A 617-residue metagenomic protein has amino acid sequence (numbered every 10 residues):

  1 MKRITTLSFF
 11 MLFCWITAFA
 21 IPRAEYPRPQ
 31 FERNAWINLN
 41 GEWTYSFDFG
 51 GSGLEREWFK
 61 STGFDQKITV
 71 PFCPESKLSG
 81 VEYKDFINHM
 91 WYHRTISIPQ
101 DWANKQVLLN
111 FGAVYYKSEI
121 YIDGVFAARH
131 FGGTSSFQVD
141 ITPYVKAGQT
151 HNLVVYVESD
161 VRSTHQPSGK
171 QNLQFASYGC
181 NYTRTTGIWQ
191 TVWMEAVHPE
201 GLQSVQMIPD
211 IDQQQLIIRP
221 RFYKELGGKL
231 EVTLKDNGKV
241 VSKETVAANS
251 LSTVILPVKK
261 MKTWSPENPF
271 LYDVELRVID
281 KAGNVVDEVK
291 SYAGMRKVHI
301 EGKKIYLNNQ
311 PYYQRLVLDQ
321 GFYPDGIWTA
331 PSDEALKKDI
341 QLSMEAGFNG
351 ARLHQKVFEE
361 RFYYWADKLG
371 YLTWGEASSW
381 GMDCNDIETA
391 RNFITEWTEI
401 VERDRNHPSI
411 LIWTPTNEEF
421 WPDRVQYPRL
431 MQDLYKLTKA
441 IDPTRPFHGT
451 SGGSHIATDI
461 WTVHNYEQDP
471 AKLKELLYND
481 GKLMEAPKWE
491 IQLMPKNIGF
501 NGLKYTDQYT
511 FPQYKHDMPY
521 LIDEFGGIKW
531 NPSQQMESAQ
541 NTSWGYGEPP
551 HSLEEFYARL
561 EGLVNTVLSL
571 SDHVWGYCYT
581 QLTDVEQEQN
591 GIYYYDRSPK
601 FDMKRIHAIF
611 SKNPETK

Functional and structural regions predicted by a protein language model:
M1-P22: Bacterial Sec-dependent N-terminal signal peptides
I16-G80, Y156, D160-H165, K170 (+2 more regions): Accessory carbohydrate-binding/adhesion or oligomerization-edge regions at the termini of glycan-active proteins
E25-Q30, Y45-G50, Y83, I87-E200 (+4 more regions): Accessory beta-strand-rich segments of carbohydrate-active enzymes
P29-E55, V114, R184-G187, P199-E200 (+3 more regions): Substrate-binding clefts and catalytic carboxylate motifs of secreted carbohydrate-active enzymes
P71-F131, E195, P199-Q206, M261 (+8 more regions): Active-site-adjacent substrate/metal-binding segments within catalytic domains of carbohydrate-active enzymes
K146-T150, R221-H299: Extended acidic/polar, glycine-enriched regions that form or flank non-catalytic beta-rich accessory modules
Y427, S451-N479, W530, Q534 (+1 more regions): Substrate-binding cleft/loops of secretory-pathway carbohydrate-active enzymes
Y435, K439-H455, W575-T580: Aromatic-lined carbohydrate-recognition surfaces of secreted/lumenal glycan-active proteins
